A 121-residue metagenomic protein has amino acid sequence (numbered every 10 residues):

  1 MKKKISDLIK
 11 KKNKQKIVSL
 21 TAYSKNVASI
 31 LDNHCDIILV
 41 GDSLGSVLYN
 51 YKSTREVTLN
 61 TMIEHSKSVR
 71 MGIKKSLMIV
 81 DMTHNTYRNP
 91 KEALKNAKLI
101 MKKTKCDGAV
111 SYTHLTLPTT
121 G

Functional and structural regions predicted by a protein language model:
M1-T21: N-terminal amphipathic alpha-helix/helix-capping segment at the start of soluble metabolic enzymes
V18-T21, I38-V40, M78-M82, A109: Hydrophobic faces of well-ordered beta-strands that scaffold small-molecule active sites in alpha/beta enzyme cores
S24, L31, V69: Conserved, mostly hydrophobic/aromatic
L39-T61, T83-Y87: Glycine-rich, proline-tolerant flexible connector loops at the mouths of alpha/beta enzymes
T54-V80: Alpha-helix-loop-beta-strand connector modules within alpha/beta enzyme cores
K75-C106: Glycine/small-residue-rich loop that forms an oxyanion/phosphate-binding "nest" at active or ligand-binding sites
C106-Y112: Catalytic beta/alpha-barrel core
H114-G121: Single conserved hydrophobic/aromatic residue that forms the stacking wall/gate of nucleotide- or nucleobase-binding
